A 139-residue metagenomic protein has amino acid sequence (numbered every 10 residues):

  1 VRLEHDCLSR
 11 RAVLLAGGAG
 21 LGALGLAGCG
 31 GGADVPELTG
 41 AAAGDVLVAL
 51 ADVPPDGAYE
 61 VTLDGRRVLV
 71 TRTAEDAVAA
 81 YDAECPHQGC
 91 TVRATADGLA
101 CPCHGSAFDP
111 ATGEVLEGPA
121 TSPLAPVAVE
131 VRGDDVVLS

Functional and structural regions predicted by a protein language model:
V1-L8, A23: N-terminal secretory signal peptides
L3-E4, A43, C103: Short, flexible active-site loop motifs that bind/organize anionic cofactors or intermediates
L15-G18, G22-G25, C29-A96, S122-S139: N-terminal pre-ligand scaffold of iron-sulfur
D76, G113-E114: Detector for glycine-centered tight turns/loop "hinges" at secondary-structure junctions
L99-S106, V115-L124: Short cysteine/histidine-rich metal-coordination sites, predominantly Zn2+-binding motifs
